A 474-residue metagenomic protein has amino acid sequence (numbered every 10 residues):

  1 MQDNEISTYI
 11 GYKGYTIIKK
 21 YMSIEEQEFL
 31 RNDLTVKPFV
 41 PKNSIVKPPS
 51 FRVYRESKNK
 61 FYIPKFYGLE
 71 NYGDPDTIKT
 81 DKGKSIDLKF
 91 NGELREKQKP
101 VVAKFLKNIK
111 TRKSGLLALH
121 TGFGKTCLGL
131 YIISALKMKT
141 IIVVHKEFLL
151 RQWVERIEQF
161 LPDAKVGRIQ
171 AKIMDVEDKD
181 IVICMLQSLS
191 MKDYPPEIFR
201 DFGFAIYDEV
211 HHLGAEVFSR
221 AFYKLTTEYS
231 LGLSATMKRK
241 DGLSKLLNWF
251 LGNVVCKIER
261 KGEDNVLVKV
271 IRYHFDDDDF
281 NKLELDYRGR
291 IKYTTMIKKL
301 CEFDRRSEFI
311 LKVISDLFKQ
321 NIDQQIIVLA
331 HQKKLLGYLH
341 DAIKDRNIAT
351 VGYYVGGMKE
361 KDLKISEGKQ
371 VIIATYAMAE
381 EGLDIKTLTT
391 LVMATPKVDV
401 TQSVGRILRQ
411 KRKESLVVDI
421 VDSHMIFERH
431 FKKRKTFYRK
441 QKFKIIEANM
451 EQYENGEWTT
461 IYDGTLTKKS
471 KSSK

Functional and structural regions predicted by a protein language model:
D76-A118: Conserved pre-motif I regulatory segment
T111-I133, I141: Walker A/P-loop
I133, R288-H331, Y338-D341: Conserved interdomain hinge at the start of the Helicase C-terminal
R151, A164-E177, Y194, Q325-I327 (+2 more regions): Conserved helicase ATPase core of P-loop NTP-dependent helicases/translocases
A171-F204, A215-R220: Conserved helix/coil segment N-terminal to the catalytic DExD/H
G203, H211-I271, Y438: Post-DEXD/H (motif II) to motif III coupling segment of the RecA-like Helicase ATP-binding lobe
T236, G352, G356-K444: Conserved RecA-like P-loop NTPase helicase motor core
K245-V270, D278-N281, T401, R409-S473: A conserved SF2-helicase RecA2
